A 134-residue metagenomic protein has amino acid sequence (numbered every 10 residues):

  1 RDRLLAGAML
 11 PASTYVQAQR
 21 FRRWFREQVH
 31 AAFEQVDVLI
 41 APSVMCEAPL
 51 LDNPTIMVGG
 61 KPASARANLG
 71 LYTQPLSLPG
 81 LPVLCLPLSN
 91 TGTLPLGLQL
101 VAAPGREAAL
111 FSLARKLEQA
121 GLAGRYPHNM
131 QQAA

Functional and structural regions predicted by a protein language model:
R1-L78, H128-A133: Serine-dependent amide/ester hydrolase catalytic core
Y15-Q19, E27-H30, Q35, S77-A134: Structural helix-boundary/capping segments
